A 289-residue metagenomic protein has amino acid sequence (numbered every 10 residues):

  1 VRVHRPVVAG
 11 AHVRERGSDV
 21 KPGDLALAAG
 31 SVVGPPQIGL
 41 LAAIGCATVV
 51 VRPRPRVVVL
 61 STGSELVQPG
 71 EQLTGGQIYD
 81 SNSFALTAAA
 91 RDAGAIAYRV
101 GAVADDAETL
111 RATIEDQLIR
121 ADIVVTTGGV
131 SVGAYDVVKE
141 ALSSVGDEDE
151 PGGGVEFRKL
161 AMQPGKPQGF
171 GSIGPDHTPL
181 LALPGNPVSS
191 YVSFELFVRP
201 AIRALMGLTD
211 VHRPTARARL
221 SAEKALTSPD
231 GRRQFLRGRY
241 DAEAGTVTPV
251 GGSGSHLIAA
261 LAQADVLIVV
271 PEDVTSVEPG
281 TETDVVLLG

Functional and structural regions predicted by a protein language model:
V1-A104, V247, G251, G289: Short, glycine/charged-enriched hinge/interface segments at domain edges or termini
V7-V20, S31-I38, P53, G76-F84 (+7 more regions): Electropositive phosphate-/nucleotide-binding environments in soluble metabolic enzymes
G10, R16, I38, R56 (+7 more regions): Exposed boundary/loop context
H12-E15, P22-A28, G39-A43, A85-D92 (+6 more regions): Alpha-helical scaffold segments in soluble metabolic enzymes
V13, A43-C46, L110-A112, P167 (+1 more regions): A generic local structural motif
V20, A141-G289: Flexible glycine/proline-rich
V50-L183, P187-S193: Helix-rich terminal scaffold detector
